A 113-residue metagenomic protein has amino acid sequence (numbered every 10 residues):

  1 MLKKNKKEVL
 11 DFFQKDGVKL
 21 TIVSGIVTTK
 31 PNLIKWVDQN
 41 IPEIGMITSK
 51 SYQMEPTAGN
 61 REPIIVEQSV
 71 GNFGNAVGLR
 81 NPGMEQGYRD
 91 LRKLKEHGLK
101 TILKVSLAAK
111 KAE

Functional and structural regions predicted by a protein language model:
M1-T101, A108-A109: N-terminal capping/small domains of soluble enzymes
